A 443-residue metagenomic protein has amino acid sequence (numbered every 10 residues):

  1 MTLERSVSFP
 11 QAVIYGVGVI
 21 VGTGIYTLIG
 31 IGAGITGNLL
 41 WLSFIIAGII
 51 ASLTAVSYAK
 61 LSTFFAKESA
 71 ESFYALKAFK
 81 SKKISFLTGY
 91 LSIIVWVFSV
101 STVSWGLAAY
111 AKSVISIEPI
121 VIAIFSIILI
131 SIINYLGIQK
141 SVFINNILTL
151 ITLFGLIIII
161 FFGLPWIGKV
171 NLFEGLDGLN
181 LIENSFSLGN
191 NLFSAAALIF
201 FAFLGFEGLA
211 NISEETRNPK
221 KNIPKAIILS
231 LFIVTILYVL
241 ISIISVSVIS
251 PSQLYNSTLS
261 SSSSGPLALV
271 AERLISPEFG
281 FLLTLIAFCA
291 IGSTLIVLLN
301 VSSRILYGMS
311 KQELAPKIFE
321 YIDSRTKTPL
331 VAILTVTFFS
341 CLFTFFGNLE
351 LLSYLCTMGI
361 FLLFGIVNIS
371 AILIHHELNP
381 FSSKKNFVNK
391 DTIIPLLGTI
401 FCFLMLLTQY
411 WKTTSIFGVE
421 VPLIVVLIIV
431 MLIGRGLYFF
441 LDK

Functional and structural regions predicted by a protein language model:
M1-G30, I35-L39, S52, V56-A59 (+4 more regions): Membrane-interface "cap" regions at the ends of multi-pass membrane proteins
T2-L3, W41, S116-E118, I147-G280 (+1 more regions): Helix-loop-helix junctions that connect adjacent transmembrane segments in multi-pass membrane transporters
S8-G16, I49, S81-I94, I122-S126 (+5 more regions): Select transmembrane alpha-helical segments in multipass membrane proteins
I31-I35, S52-I127, S131-Y135, I160 (+3 more regions): Hydrophobic transmembrane alpha-helices that form the core helical bundles of multi-pass secondary transporters
F44-I46, V114-K140, L153-F162, F173 (+3 more regions): Transmembrane alpha-helical segments of multi-pass small-molecule transport proteins
E71-S81, K112-S113, A226-I296, L314-L351: TM-loop-TM module centered on a large, flexible mid-protein loop between adjacent transmembrane helices in multi-pass
F161, L355, I360, N389-K443: A generic transmembrane alpha-helix motif of multi-pass inner-membrane proteins
A315-D323, N368-V388, K443: Alpha-helical transmembrane segments
